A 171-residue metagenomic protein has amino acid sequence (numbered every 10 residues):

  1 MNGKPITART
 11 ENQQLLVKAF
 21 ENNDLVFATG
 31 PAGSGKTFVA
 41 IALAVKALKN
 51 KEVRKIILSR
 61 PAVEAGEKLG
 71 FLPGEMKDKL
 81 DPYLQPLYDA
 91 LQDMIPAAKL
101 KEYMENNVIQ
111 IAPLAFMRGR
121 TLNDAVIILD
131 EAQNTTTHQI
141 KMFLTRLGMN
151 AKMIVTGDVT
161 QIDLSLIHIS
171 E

Functional and structural regions predicted by a protein language model:
T7-E21: Pre-Walker A adenine-sensing motif
A28: Hydrophobic anchor at the beta1->P-loop junction of P-loop NTPases
K36: Conserved lysine of the Walker
V39, L43: Hydrophobic positions on the alpha1 helix immediately C-terminal to the Walker A/P-loop
G70-R118: Inter-Walker segment of RecA-like/P-loop motor cores
I109-V126, T136-I140: Conserved RecA-like ASCE ATPase "motif II neighborhood" in helicase/translocase motors
N123-V126, N150-I154: Loop/turn-to-beta-strand initiation segments
I167-E171: Conserved small/polar residues in nucleotide/adenosyl-binding loops
